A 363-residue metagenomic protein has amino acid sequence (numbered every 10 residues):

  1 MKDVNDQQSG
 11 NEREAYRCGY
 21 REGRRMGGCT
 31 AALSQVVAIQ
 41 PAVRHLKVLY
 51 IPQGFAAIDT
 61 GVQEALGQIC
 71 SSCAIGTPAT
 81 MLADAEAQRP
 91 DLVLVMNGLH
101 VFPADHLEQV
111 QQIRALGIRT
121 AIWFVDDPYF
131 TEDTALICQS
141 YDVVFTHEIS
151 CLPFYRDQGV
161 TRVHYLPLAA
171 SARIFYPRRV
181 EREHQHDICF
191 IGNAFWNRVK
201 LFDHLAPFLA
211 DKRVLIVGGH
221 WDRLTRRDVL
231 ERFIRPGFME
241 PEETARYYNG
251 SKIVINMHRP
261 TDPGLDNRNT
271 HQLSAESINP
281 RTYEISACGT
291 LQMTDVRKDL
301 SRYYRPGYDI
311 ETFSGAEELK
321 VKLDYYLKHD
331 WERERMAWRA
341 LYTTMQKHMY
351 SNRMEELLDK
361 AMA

Functional and structural regions predicted by a protein language model:
N5-N11, G98, H147-E181, C189 (+3 more regions): Conserved active-site segments centered on acidic
G10-G28: Alpha-helical oligomerization interfaces
R25-T161, S171-Y176: Extended catalytic core of nucleotide-activated donor transferases of GT-like folds
L49-P52, T60-I75, A245, N249-A363: Catalytic binding pocket for nucleotide-activated donors in carbohydrate/polymer assembly enzymes
L66-A74, Y141-V144, V160-H164, R226-M239 (+1 more regions): Active-site regions of enzymes building and remodeling cell-envelope glycoconjugates
M81, Q109, T134, P241-T244 (+2 more regions): Acidic, amphipathic alpha-helical patches
G98-H106, F233-I234, G264-E276: Short, flexible/disordered intra-domain loops and linkers
V180-I253, R259: Conserved catalytic-core segment of nucleotide-activated headgroup transferases in glycan assembly
